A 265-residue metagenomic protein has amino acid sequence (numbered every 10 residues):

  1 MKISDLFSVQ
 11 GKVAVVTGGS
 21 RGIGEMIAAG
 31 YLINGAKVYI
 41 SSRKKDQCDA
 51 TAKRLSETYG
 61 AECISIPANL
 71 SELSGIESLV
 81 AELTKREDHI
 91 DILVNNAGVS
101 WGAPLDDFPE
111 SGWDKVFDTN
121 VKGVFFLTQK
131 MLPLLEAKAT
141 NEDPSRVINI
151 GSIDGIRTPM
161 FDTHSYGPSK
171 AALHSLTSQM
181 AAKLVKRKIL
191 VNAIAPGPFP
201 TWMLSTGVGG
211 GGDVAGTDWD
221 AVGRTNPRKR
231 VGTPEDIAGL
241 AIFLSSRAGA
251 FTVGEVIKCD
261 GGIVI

Functional and structural regions predicted by a protein language model:
M1-D5, I242, R247, T252-I265: Short C-terminal tail/terminal secondary-structure segment of NAD(P)H-dependent dehydrogenase/reductase domains
V13, S20-R21: Conserved glycine-rich cofactor-binding loop
P104-L105, P109-F117, V222: Substrate-binding pocket helix/loop in short-chain dehydrogenase/reductase
T128, S169: Active-site helix of classical SDR
P133, A182-K183, A250: Alpha-helical segment proximal to the catalytic Tyr-Lys
S152: Residue(s) in the substrate-gating loop at a strand-loop-helix junction that position the organic substrate next
V185, L190, T252-G254: Short, small/polar-rich loop/turn modules that mediate ligand/substrate recognition or access, typified
